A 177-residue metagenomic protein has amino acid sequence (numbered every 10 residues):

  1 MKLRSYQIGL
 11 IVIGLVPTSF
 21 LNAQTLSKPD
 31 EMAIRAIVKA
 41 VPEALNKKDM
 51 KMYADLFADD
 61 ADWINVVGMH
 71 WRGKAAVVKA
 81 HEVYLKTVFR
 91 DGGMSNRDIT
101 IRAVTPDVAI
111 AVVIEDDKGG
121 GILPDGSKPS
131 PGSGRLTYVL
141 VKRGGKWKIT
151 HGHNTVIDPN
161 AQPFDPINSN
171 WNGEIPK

Functional and structural regions predicted by a protein language model:
M1-S5: N-terminal secretory signal peptides that target proteins for export/translocation
I8-S19: Bacterial N-terminal signal peptides
L21-D59, N168-K177: Short, low-complexity N-terminal intrinsically disordered segments enriched in polar/charged residues
V41, Y53-A54, A61, G73 (+3 more regions): Hydrophobic pocket/interface hotspot
F57, V67, T100, V113-D117 (+2 more regions): A mature extracytoplasmic/lumenal domain signature
D60-R90: Short solvent-exposed beta->alpha transition segments
K79-S127, K177: Surface-exposed, charged secondary-structure patches
K142-G144, I149-K177: Low-complexity, intrinsically disordered terminal/linker segments enriched in charged and Gly/Pro repeats
